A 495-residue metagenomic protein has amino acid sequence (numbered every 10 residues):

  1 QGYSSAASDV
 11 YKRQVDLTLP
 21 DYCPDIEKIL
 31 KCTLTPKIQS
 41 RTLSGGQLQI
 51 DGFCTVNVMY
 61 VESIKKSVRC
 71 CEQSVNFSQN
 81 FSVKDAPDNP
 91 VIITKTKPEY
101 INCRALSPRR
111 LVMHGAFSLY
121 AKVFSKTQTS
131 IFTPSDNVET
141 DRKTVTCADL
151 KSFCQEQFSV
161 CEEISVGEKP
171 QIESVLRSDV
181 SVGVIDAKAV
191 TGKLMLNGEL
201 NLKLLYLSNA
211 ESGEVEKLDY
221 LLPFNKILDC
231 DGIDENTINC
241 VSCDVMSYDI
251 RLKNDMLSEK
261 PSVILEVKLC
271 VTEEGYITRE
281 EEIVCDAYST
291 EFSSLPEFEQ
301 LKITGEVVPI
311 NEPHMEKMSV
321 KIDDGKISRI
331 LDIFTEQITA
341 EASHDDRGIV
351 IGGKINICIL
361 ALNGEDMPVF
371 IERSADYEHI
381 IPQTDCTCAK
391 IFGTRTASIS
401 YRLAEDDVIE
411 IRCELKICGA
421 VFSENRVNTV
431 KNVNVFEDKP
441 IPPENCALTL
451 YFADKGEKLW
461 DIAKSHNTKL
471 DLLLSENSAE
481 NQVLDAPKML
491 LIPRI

Functional and structural regions predicted by a protein language model:
Q1-A7, Y11-Q14: Single conserved hydrophobic/aromatic residue that forms the stacking wall/gate of nucleotide- or nucleobase-binding
S8, C23-L30, Q39-D51, R104-L111 (+6 more regions): Short, solvent-exposed beta-strand/turn "edge" segments of beta-rich domains on protein surfaces
R13-D16, P20-L34, D88-I93, E162-V180 (+3 more regions): Intrinsic, low-complexity N-terminal interaction/targeting segments
Q47-V91, S125-K143, I172, K193-C240 (+6 more regions): Extended intrinsically disordered, low-complexity coil regions enriched in Ser, Thr, Gly, Ala and often Pro
V83-P108, G232-S258, D376, I381-E410 (+1 more regions): Short beta-strand and beta-hairpin "edge-sheet" elements
I93-N137, S247-Y288: Hydrophobic, ordered structural segments
L194-N197, T237, E266-K268, E297-D323 (+7 more regions): Extended non-catalytic domains of envelope/secretory-pathway proteins
F436-S475, E480-I495: Primarily a LysM-type cell-wall glycan-binding module
